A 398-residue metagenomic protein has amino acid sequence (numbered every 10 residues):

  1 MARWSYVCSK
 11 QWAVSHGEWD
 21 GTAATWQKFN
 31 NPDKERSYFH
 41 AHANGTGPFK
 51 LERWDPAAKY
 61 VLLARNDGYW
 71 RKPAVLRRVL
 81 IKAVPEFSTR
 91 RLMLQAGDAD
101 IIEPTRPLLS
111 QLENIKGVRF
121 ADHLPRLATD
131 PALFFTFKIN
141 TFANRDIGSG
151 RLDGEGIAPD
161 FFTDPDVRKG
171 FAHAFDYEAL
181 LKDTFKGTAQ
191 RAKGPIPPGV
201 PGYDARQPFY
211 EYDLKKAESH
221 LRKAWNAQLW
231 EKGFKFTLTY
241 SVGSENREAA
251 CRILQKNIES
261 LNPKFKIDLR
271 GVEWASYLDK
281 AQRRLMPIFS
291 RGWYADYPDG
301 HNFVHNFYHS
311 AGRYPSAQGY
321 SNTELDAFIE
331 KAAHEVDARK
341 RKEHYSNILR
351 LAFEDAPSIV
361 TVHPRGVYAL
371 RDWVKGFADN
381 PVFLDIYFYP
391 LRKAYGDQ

Functional and structural regions predicted by a protein language model:
M1-Q27: Surface-exposed binding/hinge segments that line and control ligand-binding clefts or catalytic entry sites
A24-H40: Residues embedded in well-ordered regular secondary structure
S37-A43, P48-K186, Q190, V200-P357 (+1 more regions): Extracytoplasmic/periplasmic ligand-capture domains
R191-A192, L370: Short, charged hinge/linker segments at domain and secondary-structure junctions
P197: Surface-exposed loop and adjacent secondary-structure segments within mature catalytic domains
T361: Active-site-proximal polar cores
P364: Catalytic beta-strand/loop signature of glycosyltransferases that borders the donor
Y368-Q398: Long beta-strand-rich cores associated with HINT superfamily self-processing modules
